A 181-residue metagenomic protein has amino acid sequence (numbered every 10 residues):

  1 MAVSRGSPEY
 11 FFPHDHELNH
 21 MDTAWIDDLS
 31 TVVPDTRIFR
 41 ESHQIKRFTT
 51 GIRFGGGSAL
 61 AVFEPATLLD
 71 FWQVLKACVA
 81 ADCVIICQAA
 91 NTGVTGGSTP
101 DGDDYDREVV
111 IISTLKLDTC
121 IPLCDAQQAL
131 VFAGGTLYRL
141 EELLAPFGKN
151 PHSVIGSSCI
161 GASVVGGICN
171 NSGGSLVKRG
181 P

Functional and structural regions predicted by a protein language model:
M1-K76, G93-Q128, S175: N-terminal flexible segment immediately upstream of the FAD-binding catalytic core in FAD-dependent oxidoreductases
L68-P181: FAD-binding glycine-rich core of flavoenzymes that anchor FAD
